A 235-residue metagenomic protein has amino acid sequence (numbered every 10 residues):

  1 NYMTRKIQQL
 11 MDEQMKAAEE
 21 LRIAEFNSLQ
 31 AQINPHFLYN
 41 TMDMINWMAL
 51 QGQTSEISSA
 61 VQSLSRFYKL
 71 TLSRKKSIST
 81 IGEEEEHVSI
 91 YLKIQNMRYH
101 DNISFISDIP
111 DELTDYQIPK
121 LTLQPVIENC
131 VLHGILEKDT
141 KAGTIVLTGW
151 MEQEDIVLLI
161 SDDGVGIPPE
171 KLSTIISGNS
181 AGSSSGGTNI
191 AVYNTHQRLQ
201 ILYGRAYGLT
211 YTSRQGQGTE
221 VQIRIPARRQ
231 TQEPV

Functional and structural regions predicted by a protein language model:
N1-T212, G218-Q222: Two-component histidine phosphotransfer core
I223-R229: C-terminal beta-strand of the catalytic ATP-binding
E233-V235: Intrinsically disordered, low-complexity acidic/proline-/asparagine-rich linker or regulatory tail/stalk regions
